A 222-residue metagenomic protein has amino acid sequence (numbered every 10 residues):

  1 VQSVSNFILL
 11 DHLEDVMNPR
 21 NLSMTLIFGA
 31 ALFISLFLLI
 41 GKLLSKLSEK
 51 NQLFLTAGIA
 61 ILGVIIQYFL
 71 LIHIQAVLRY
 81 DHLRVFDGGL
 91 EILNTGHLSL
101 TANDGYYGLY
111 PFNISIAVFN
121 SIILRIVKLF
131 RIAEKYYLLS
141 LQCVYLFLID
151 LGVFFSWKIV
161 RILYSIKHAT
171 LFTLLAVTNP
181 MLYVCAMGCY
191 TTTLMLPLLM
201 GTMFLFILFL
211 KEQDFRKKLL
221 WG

Functional and structural regions predicted by a protein language model:
V1-Y68: Start-transfer (signal-anchor) and selected internal transmembrane alpha helices of multi-pass inner/ER membrane
F28-L32, V85-D87, E91, I149-V153 (+2 more regions): Hydrophobic core segments of transmembrane alpha-helices in multi-pass, intramembrane catalytic enzymes
G41, S140-L163, G201: Transmembrane-helix motifs of polytopic, lipid-linked glycan transferases
G63, F172-P180: Short helix- or helix-capping micro-motifs that position conserved polar/aromatic residues at function-defining sites
D87-G88, G105-Y136, L146-F147: Short hydrophobic/aromatic helix or loop-helix immediately within or flanking a transmembrane segment in polytopic
A117, S121, F154-K158, F204: Transmembrane alpha-helix boundary and packing residues in multipass membrane permease domains and related
L163-Y164, T202-L219: Membrane-interface transmembrane helices that cradle and orient dolichyl/undecaprenyl
M181-M195: Short acidic/glycine- and proline-prone juxtamembrane loop motifs at membrane-interface regions of multi-pass membrane
